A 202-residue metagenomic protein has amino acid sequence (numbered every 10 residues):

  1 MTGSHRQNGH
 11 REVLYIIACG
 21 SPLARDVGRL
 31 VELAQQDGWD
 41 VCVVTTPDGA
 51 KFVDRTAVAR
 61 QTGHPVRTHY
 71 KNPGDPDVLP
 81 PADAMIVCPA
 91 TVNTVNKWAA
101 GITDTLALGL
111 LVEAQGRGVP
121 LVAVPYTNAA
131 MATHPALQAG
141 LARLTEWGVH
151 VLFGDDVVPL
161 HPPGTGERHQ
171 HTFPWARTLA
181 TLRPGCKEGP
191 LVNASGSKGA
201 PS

Functional and structural regions predicted by a protein language model:
M1-S202: A cross-family phosphate/adenosyl-ligand binding-site feature
